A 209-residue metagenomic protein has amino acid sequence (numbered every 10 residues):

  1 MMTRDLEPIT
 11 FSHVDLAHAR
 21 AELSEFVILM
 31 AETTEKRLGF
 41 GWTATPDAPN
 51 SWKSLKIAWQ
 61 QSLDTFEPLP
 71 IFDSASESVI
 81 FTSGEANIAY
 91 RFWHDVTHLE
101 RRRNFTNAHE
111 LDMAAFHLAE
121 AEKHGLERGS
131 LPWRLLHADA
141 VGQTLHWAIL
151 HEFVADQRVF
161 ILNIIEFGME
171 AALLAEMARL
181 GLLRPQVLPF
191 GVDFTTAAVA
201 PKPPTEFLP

Functional and structural regions predicted by a protein language model:
M1-K53, W147-L150, A178-P209: Non-catalytic accessory regions used for complex assembly or targeting
V14, H18-A21, E25, P46 (+5 more regions): Alpha-helix boundary/N-cap detector
A17-R20, S24-E32, K56, Q60 (+4 more regions): Generic detector of well-ordered alpha-helical segments enriched in charged/polar residues, highlighting helical
L29, T33-F40, Q61-T65, E100 (+5 more regions): Surface-exposed polar/charged interaction patches
A31-L99: Long acidic/polar interaction regions in large eukaryotic complex-forming proteins
D95-V141: Post-HExxH zinc-binding segment in Zn-dependent metallohydrolases
E122-E206: Polybasic, proline/glycine-rich intrinsically disordered low-complexity segments
